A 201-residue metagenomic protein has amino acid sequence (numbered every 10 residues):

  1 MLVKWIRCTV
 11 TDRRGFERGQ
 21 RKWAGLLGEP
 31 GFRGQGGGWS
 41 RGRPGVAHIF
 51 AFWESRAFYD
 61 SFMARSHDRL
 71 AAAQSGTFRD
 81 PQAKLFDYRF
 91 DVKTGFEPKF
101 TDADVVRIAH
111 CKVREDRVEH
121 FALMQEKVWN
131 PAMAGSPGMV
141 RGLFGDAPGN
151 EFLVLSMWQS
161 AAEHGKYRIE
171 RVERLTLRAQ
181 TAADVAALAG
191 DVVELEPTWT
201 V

Functional and structural regions predicted by a protein language model:
M1-V201: Short S/T/G/P-rich N-terminal loop/turn motif that feeds into the first structured element of a domain
